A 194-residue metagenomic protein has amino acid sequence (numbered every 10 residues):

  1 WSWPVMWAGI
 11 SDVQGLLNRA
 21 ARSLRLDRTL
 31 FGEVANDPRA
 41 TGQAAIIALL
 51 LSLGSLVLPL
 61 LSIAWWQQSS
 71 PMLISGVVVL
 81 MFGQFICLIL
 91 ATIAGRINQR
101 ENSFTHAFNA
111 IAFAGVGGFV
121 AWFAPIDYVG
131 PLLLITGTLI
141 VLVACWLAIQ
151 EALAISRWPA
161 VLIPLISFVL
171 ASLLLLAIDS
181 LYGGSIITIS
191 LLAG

Functional and structural regions predicted by a protein language model:
W1-W3, W7, W65-W66, W122 (+2 more regions): A residue-identity detector for tryptophan
W3-N102: Selected alpha-helical membrane-embedding segments in polytopic membrane proteins
I46-I47, L53-L61, F119, L133-L134 (+2 more regions): Alpha-helix boundary/capping detector
S52, S62-W66, P125-V129, D179-S185: Juxtamembrane/interface motifs at transmembrane-helix termini
S69-P71, G130-I135, P159-A160, G184-L191: Short alpha-helical linear motifs
L90-I178: Hydrophobic alpha-helical transmembrane segments and adjacent short intramembrane/lumenal linkers of inner/organellar
L174-G194: Juxtamembrane boundary at the C-terminal end of a transmembrane helix
